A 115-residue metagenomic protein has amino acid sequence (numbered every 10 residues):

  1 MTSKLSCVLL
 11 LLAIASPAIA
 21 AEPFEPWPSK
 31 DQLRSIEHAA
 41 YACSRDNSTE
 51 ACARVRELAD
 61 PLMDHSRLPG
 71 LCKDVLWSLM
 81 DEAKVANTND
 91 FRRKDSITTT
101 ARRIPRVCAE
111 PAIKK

Functional and structural regions predicted by a protein language model:
M1-V8: Bacterial N-terminal signal peptides that target proteins for export
A15-P17: N-terminal signal peptide c-region/cleavage motif recognized by signal peptidases
A20-R54: Immediate post-signal-peptide N-terminus of mature secreted/exported proteins
E50-A53, A59-L62, K115: Extracellular/mature segments of secreted proteins
D60-V107: Mid-chain, structured segments of secreted extracytoplasmic proteins
